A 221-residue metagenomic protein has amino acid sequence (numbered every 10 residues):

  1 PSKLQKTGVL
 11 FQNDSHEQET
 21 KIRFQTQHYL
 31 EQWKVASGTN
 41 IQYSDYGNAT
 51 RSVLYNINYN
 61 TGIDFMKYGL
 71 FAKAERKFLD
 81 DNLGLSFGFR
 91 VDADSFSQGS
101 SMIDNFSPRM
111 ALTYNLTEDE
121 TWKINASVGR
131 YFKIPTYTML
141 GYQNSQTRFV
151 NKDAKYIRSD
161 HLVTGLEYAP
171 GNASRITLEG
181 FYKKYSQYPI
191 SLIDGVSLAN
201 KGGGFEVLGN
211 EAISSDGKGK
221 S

Functional and structural regions predicted by a protein language model:
P1-S100, E118, T177: Face-selective signature of the C-terminal outer-membrane beta-barrel domain
L4-L10, Q18-T20, S52-N58, R90-F96 (+3 more regions): Extracytoplasmic loops and strand-loop junctions of Gram-negative outer membrane beta-barrel proteins
S15, E19-Q25, I63-F71, N151-K155 (+1 more regions): Outer membrane beta-barrel strand-and-loop segments of large Gram-negative receptors, especially TonB-dependent
T26-H28, R76-F78, A93, D104 (+5 more regions): Residue-level signature of outer-membrane beta-barrel architecture
S37-T39, F87, M110, I124-A126 (+2 more regions): Membrane-embedded beta-strand positions of outer-membrane beta-barrel proteins
D45-S52, S100, D119-H161, Y182-E211: Surface-exposed extracellular loop regions of Gram-negative outer-membrane beta-barrel proteins, predominantly
F71, S107-A111: One-face residue pattern on beta-strands with alternating periodicity enriched for small/polar residues
